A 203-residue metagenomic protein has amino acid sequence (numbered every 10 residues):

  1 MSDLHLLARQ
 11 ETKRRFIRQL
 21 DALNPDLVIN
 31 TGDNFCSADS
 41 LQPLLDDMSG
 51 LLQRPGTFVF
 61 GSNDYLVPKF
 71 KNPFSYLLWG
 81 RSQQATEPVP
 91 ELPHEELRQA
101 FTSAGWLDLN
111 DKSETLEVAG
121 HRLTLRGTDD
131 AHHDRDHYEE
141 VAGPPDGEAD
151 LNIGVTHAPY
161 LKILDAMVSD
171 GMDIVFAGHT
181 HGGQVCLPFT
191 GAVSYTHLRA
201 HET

Functional and structural regions predicted by a protein language model:
M1-R15: Short extracytoplasmic
S2, S62, G127-D129: A mature extracytoplasmic/lumenal domain signature
D3, G32-D33, G61, H157 (+1 more regions): Active-site glycine-centered loops adjacent to acidic/histidine catalytic or metal-binding residues that shape
L6, F35-C36, D64, Y160 (+1 more regions): Short active-site segment of divalent metal-dependent hydrolases/proteases that encodes the spacing between
A8-T12, D39-S40, D136-E139: Active-site-adjacent loop/helix micro-motif of nuclease/hydrolase catalytic cores
T12-E117: Core catalytic region of metal-dependent phosphoesterases/phosphodiesterases, especially metallo-beta-lactamase-like
L23, A100-L107, K112-V193: His/acidic metal-ligating clusters that form di-metal
T196-T203: Conserved small/polar residues in nucleotide/adenosyl-binding loops
